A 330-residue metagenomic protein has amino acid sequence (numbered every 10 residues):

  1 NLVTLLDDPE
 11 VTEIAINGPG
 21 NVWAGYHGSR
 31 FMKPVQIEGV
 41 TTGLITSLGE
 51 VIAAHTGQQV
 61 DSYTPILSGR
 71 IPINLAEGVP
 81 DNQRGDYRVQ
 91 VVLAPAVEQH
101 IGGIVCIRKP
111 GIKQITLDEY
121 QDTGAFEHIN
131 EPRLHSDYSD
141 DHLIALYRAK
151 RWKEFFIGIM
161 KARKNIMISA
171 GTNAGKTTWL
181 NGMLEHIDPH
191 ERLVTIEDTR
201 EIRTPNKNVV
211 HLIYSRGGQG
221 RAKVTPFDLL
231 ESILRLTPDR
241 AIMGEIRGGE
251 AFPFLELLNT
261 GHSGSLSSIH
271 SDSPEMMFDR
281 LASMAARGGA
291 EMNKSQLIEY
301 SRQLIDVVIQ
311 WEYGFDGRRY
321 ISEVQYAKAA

Functional and structural regions predicted by a protein language model:
N1-D8, G69-Q83, E291-I298: Short aromatic-glycine motifs in intrinsically disordered, low-complexity regions
N1-P34: N-terminal anchoring/assembly modules that precede and organize ATP-driven motor systems
I14, V91, H262, I305: Residue-level signature of catalytic and energy-coupling elements of molecular machines, predominantly ATP/GTP-dependent
I16-G18, Y26-G28, I71, L93-P95 (+4 more regions): Flexible glycine-/small-residue-rich
M32-E38, E50, A54-K161: P-loop NTP-binding catalytic core
E98-Q99, R302-A330: Conserved P-loop NTPase
A145-A149, K153-G158, R163-T172, G182-L304 (+1 more regions): Switch/coupling sub-region of P-loop NTPases
K176: Conserved lysine of the Walker
